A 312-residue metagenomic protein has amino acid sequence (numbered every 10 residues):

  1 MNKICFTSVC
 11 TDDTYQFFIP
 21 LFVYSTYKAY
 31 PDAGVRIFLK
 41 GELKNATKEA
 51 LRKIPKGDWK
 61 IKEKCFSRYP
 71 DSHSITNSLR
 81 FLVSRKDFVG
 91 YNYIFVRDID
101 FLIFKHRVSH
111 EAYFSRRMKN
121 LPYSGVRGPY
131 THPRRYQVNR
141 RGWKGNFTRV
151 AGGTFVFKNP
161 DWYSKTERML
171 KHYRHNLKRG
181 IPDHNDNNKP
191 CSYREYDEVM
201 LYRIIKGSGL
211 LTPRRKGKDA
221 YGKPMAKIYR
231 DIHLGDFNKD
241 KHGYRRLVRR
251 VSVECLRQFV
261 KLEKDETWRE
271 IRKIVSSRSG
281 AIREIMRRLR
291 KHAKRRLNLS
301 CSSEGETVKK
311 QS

Functional and structural regions predicted by a protein language model:
M1-R68, A293-E304: N-terminal anchoring/stem segment of glycosyltransferases
T7-D12, I37-G41, S74, V96-I99 (+2 more regions): Short His-Asn-centered micro-motif
T11-T14, E42-K44, S67, D100-I103 (+3 more regions): Short, solvent-exposed loop/turn segments at secondary-structure junctions
Y15, R68-L79: A short, glycine-/small-residue-rich helix N-cap motif at loop->alpha-helix starts within glycosyltransferase
Q16-Y24, N45-R52, H106-R117, L170 (+2 more regions): Well-ordered, non-membrane alpha-helical segments in soluble/globular domains
T76-P129: GT-A fold catalytic core of metal-dependent nucleotide-sugar glycosyltransferases, centered on the diacidic
K119-V156: Short beta-strand-to-loop element that shapes/binds the nucleotide-sugar donor at the catalytic cleft/hinge
G153-L289: Catalytic core and acceptor-binding pocket of nucleotide-sugar-dependent glycosyltransferases
